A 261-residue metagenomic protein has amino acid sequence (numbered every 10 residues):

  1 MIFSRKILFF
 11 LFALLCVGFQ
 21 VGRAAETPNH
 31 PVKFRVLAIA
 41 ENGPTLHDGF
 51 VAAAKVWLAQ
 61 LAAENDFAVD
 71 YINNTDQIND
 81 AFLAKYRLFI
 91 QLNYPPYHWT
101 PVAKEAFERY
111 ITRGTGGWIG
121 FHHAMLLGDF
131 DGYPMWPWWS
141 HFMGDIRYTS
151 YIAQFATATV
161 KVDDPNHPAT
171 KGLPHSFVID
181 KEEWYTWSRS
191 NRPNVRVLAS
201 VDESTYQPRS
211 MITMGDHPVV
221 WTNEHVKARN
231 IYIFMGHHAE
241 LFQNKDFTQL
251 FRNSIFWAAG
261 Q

Functional and structural regions predicted by a protein language model:
M1-F9: Bacterial N-terminal signal peptides that target proteins for export
F9-G18: Bacterial N-terminal signal peptides
V21-R23: Sec/Tat signal peptide C-region and signal peptidase I cleavage site
E26, R35-L127: Helical hinge/lid and interdomain linker segments adjacent to catalytic or ligand-binding clefts that mediate domain
T27-F34, W57-E64, N73, S204-Q261: Extracellular ligand-binding/catalytic regions of CAZymes and related secreted enzymes and adhesion modules
A53-W57, K85, V102, A106 (+4 more regions): Extracytoplasmic/secreted proteins, especially bacterial periplasmic and envelope-associated proteins
Y97-G172: A glycine-rich, often tryptophan-bearing local segment used as a flexible ligand/cofactor-contacting loop or short
Y151-K227: Catalytic beta-strand/loop cores that center a nucleophilic Ser/Cys/Thr and support acyl-enzyme chemistry
